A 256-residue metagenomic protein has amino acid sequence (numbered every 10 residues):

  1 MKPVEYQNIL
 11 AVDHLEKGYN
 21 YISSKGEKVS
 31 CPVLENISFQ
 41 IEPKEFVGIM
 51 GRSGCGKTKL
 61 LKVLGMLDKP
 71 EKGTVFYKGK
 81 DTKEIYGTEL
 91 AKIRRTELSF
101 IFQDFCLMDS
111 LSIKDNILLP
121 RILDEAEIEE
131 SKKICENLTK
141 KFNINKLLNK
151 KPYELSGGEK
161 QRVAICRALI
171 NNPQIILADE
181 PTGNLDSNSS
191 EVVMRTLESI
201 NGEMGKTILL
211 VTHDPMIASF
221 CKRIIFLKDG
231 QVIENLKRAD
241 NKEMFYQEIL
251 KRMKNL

Functional and structural regions predicted by a protein language model:
G65: Helix-to-loop junction immediately C-terminal to a conserved catalytic motif
G73-D81: Conserved ABC transporter NBD signature motif
D81, E129-K146: Conserved ABC ATPase "signature" region
L111-L119: Short coil-to-helix segment of the ABC ATPase nucleotide-binding domain corresponding to the Q-loop/switch region
K151-L155, E159: Conserved ABC ATPase signature
I170-Q174: A short, proline-enriched helix->beta-strand linker immediately N-terminal to the Walker B motif in ABC-type P-loop
I176-D179: Catalytic Walker B motif of ABC-type/P-loop ATPase nucleotide-binding domains
